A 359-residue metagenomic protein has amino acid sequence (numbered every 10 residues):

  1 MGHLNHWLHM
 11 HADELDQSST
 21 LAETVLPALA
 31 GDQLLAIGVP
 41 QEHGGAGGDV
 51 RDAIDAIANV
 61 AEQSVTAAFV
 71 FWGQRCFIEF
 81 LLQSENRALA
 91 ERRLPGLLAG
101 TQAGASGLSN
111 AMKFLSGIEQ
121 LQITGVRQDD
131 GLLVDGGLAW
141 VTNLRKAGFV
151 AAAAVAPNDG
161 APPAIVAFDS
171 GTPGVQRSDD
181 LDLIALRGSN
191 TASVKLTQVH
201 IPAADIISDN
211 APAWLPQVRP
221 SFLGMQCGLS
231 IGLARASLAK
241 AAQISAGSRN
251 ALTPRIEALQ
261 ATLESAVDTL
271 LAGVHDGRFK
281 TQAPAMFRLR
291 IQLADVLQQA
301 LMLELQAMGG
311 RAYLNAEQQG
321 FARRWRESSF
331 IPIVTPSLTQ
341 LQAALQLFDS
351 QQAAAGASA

Functional and structural regions predicted by a protein language model:
H9-Q17, A246, L263-Q298, M302-A316: C-terminal helix-coil-helix/basic helical segment that borders enzyme active sites and/or dimer interfaces and provides
L21-G31, L35-D135, T142: Glycine-rich flavin
A56, V134-G136, V166, L196 (+2 more regions): Buried hydrophobic positions in well-ordered alpha/beta secondary-structure cores of metabolic enzymes
G137-V175: A short core secondary-structure module
L181-E264: Glycine-rich beta->alpha junctions and the first turn(s) of the following alpha-helix
P220, C227, L252, F279-Q282 (+2 more regions): Amphipathic alpha-helical coiled-coil segments and their boundaries
G232, E257-E264, F287, I291-Q298 (+1 more regions): Generic structural signal for well-ordered, non-transmembrane alpha-helical segments in soluble/cytosolic regions
G310-A359: Glycine-rich phosphate/cofactor-binding loops in nucleotide/flavin-utilizing enzymes
